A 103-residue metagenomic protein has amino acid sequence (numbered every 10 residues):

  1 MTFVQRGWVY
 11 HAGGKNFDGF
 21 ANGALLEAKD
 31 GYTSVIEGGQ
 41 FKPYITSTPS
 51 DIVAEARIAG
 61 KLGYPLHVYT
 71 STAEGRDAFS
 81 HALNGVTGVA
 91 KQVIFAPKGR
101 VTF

Functional and structural regions predicted by a protein language model:
M1-F103: Catalytic toxin/effector domains delivered as secreted proteins or via bacterial secretion systems
